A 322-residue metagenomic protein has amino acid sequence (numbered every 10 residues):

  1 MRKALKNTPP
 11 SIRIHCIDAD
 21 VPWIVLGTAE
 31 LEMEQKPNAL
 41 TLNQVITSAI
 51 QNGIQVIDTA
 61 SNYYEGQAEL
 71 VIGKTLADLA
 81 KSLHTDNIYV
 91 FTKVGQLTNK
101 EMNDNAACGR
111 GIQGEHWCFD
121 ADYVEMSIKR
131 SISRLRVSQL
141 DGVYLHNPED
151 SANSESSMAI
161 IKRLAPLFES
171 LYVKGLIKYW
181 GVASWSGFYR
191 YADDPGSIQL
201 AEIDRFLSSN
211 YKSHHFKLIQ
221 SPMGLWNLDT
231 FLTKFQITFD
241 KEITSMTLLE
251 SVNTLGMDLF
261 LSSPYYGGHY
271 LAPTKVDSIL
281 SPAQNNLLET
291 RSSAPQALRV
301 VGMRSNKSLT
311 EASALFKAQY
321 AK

Functional and structural regions predicted by a protein language model:
M1-K100, S138, K162, P166-V173 (+1 more regions): N-terminal binding-site loop/beta-alpha segment at the start of enzyme catalytic domains that lines or forms
R2-S11, N147-K322: Beta/alpha (TIM)-barrel catalytic core signal, keyed to glycine-rich beta->alpha loops juxtaposed to Asp/Glu that bind
P22, Q55, S138-D141, K178 (+2 more regions): Short acidic/polar active-site loop segments enriched in Thr and Asp
L26, I88-V90, S131, L140 (+3 more regions): Structural signal for hydrophobic
L26, V90-K93, L145, V182 (+1 more regions): Short glycine/serine/threonine-enriched helix-capping/active-site loop that flanks the nucleotide-sugar donor pocket
T28-L40, G109-E125, S151-S157, K275-L280: Active-site mouth loops of central-metabolism enzymes
Q35-I50, W117-R134, I198-S209, P282-L287: Short, acidic/polar
D86-C118, H146: Structural motif corresponding to the early beta-alpha repeats
